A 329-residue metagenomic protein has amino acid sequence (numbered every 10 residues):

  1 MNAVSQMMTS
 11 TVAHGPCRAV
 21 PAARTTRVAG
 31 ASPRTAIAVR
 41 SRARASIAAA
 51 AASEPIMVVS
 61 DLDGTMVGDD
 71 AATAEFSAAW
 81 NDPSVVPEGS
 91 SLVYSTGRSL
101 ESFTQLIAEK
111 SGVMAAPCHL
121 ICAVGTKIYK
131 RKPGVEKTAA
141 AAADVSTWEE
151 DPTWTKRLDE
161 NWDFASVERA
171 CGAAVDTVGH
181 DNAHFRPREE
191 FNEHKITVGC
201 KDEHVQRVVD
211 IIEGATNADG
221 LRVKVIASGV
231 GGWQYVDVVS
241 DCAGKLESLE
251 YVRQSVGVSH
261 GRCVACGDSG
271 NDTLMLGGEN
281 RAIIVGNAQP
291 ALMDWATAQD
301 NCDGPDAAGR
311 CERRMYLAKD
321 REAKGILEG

Functional and structural regions predicted by a protein language model:
M1-A36: N-terminal chloroplast transit peptides
A3, M7-T9, S41-A52: N-terminal mitochondrial targeting presequences
S53-E54, T73, V239, L246-G329: Mg2+-dependent phosphoryl-transfer enzymes with acidic/Ser/Thr/Gly-rich catalytic loops
E54-A71, L276: Asp-based phosphoryl-transfer active-site loop
M57-V59, H119, V264: Hydrophobic "anchor" residues on beta-strands that sit immediately upstream of conserved functional sites
D69, A74-R188, N287: Active-site phosphate-binding/coordination module
I107-E109, V209-A215, L292-N301: Short, aromatic/basic amphipathic alpha-helical patches
R169-E279: Conserved acidic, metal-coordinating active-site core of Asp-based, Mg2+-dependent phosphoryl-transfer enzymes
